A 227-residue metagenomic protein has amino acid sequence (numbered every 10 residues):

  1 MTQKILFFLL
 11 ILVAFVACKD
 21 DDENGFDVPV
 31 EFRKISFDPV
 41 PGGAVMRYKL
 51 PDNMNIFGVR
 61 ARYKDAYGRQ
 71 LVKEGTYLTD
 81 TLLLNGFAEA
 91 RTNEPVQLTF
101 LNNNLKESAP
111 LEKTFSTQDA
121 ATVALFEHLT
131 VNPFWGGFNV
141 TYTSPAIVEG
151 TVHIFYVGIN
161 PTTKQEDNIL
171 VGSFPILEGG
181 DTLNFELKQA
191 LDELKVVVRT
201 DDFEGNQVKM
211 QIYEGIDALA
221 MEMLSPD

Functional and structural regions predicted by a protein language model:
T2-F8: Sec-dependent signal peptide recognition, specifically the positively charged N-region followed immediately by
A14-A17: C-terminal motif of bacterial Sec signal peptides marking the signal peptidase cleavage site
K19-N55, N103-E149, F203-D227: Pro/Thr/Ser/Gly-rich low-complexity, intrinsically disordered linker/stalk tracts
F37, I56-T92, N103, H153-L191: Recognizes extended acidic, P/S/T-rich segments that occur within or adjacent to Ig-like beta-sandwich modules
V45, G58-R60, Q97-T99, N139 (+2 more regions): Ordered hydrophobic segments in well-structured contexts
F57, L82-T117, L177-L219: Beta-strand-rich modules
